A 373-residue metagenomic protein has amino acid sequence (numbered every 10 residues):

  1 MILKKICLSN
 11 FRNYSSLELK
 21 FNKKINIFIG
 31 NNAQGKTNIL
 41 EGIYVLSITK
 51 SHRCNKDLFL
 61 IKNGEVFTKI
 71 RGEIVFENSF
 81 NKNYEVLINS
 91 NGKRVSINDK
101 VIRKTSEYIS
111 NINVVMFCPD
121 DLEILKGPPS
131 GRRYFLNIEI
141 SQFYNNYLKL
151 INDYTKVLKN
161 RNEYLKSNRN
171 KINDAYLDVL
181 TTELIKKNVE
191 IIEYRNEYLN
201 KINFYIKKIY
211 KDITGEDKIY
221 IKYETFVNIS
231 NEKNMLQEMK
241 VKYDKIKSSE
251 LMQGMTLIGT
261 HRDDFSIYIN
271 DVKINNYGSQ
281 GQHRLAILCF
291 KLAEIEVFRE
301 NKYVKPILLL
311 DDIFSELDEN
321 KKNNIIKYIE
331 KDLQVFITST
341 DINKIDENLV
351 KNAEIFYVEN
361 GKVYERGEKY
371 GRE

Functional and structural regions predicted by a protein language model:
M1-N31, K171-K186, E190-I307, E316 (+5 more regions): Conserved NTPase motor "head" modules and their coupling/switch loops across ABC/AAA+ ATPases, GTPases, and GHKL ATPases
F11, E18-V95, Y154, K166-R169 (+1 more regions): Conserved P-loop NTP-binding catalytic core
T37, R94, V114, I307-L308: Hydrophobic "anchor" residues on beta-strands that sit immediately upstream of conserved functional sites
I48-E123, P129-G131, I140-F143, Y147 (+2 more regions): Nucleotide-state sensing region of NTPase/ATPase domains
E107-V114, C118-K186, E365-R366: A conserved P-loop NTPase coupling/switch region
D311-I313: Walker B catalytic acidic pair
S339-D341: H-loop/switch region of ABC-family ATPase nucleotide-binding domains
